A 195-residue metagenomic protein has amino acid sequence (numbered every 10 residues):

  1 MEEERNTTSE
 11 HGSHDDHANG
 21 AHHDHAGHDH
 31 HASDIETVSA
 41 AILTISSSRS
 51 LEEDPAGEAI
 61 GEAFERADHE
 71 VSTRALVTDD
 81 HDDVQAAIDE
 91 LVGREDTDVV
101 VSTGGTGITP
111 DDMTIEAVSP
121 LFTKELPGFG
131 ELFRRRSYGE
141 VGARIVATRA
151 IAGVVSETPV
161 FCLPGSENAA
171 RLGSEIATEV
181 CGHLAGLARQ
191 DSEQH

Functional and structural regions predicted by a protein language model:
M1-A41, V71, D191-H195: Haloarchaeal acidic low-complexity proteome signature biased toward cell-envelope/secretome components but also
A26-D79: Glycine-rich phosphate/diphosphate-binding loop of Rossmann-like nucleotide-binding domains
T37-V38, E95-T97, V155-T158: Short coil/turn connectors at secondary-structure junctions
L43-T44, S102-T103, C162-P164: Short beta-strand segments
S48-R49, G107, E167-N168: Conserved nucleotide-binding/hydrolysis micro-motifs of P-loop NTPases
L51, P110, R171: Glycine/Thr-rich phosphate-binding loops of Rossmann-like dinucleotide-binding domains
G61, E65-A67, V71-T123: N-terminal small/polar loop signature for handling phosphorylated ligands or for N-terminal nucleophile
M113-H195: Proline/glycine-rich low-complexity loops and linkers
